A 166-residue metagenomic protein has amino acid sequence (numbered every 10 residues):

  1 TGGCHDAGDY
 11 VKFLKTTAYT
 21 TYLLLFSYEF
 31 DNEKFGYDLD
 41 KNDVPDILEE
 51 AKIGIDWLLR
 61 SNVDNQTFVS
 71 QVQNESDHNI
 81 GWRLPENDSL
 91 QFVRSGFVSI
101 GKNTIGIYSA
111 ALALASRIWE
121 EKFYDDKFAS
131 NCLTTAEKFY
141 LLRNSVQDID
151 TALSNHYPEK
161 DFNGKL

Functional and structural regions predicted by a protein language model:
T1-Y19, E49-F97: Low-complexity, Ser/Thr/Pro/Gly-enriched N-terminal "stalk/linker" regions
H5-T17, Q91-I105, D150-L166: Solvent-exposed loop and edge beta-strand segments that line ligand/cofactor-binding and catalytic clefts
T21-L39, G54-S61, I107-D125: Well-ordered alpha-helical scaffold segments within catalytic/enzyme domains
N32-F35, V63, V69-V72, E121 (+2 more regions): Short, solvent-exposed loop/turn and secondary-structure capping segments
L39-I47: Acidic, glycine-anchored loop motifs typical of Ca2+
I47-Q66, L133-T151: Long, well-ordered core segments of solenoidal/helical folds
A111-G164: C-terminal transactivation domains of fungal Zn(2)-Cys(6)
